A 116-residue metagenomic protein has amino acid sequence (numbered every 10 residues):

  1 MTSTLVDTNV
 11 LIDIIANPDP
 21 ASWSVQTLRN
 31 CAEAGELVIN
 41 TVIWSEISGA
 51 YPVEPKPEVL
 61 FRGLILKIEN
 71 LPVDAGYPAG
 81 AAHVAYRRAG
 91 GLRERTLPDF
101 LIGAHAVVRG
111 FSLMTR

Functional and structural regions predicted by a protein language model:
M1-I39, G49-L60: Short, well-structured N-terminal submotif of metal-dependent ribonuclease cores
T8, T41, P98-F100: Conserved glycosyltransferase catalytic-site signature
V10, I43-E46, A75: Short, well-ordered alpha-helical scaffold segment located in the soluble/lumenal catalytic or ligand-binding core
I14-P18, E46, A89-R93: Short, flexible loop segments at the rims of nucleotide/cofactor-binding pockets, characterized by
E33-G35, G63-K67, R109: Structured helix-beta-strand junction loops
E46-I47, I65: Helix-loop "lid/cap" segments that line or gate small-molecule binding pockets
P52-D74: Active-site-proximal, substrate-binding regions of enzyme catalytic domains and RNA-binding/basic surfaces
K67-R116: Active-site neighborhoods of divalent-metal-dependent phosphate/nucleic-acid chemistry enzymes
